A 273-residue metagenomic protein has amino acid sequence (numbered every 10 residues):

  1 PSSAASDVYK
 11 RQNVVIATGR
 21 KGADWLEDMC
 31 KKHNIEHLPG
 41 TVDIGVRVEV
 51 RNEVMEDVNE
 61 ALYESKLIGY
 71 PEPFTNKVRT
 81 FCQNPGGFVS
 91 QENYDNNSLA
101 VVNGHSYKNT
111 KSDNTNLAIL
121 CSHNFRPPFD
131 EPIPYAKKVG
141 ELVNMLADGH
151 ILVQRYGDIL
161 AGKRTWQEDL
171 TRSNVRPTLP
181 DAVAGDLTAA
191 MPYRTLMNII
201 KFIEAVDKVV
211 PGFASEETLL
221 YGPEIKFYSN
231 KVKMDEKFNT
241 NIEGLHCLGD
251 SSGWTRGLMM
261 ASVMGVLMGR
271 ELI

Functional and structural regions predicted by a protein language model:
P1-A5, Y9: Single conserved hydrophobic/aromatic residue that forms the stacking wall/gate of nucleotide- or nucleobase-binding
K10-Q12, N114-N116, N241-G244: Short coil/turn connectors at secondary-structure junctions
K10-R20: Short hydrophobic core segments
A17-T18, G40, L120-S122, D235 (+2 more regions): Generic beta-strand/beta-sheet core signal
R20-D24, I35-V42, V46-V183: An anion/pyrophosphate-binding glycine-rich loop and adjacent beta-alpha core in soluble alpha-beta enzymes
K21, W25, N114, P134 (+7 more regions): Conserved active-site and cofactor/substrate-binding residues in soluble primary-metabolism enzymes
W25-D28, S252-L272: A conserved FAD-binding loop/helix module that cradles the flavin
A182-G249, T255: A glycine-rich dinucleotide-binding beta-alpha-beta segment and adjacent secondary-structure elements that constitute
